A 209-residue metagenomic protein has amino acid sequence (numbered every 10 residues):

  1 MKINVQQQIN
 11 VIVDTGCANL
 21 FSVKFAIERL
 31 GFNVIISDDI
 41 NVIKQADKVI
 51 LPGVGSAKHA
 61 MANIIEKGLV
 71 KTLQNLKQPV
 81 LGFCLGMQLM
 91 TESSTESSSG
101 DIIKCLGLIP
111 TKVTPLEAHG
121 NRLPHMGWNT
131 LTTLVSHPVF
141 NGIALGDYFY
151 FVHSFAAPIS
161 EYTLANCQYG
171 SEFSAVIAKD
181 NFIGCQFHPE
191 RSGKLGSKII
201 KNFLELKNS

Functional and structural regions predicted by a protein language model:
M1-I9: Extreme N-terminus of proteins, especially the signal/transit-peptide cleavage junction and the first residues
I3, N75, P110-S209: Amide-donor transfer/coupling interface in amidating biosynthetic enzymes
N10-F32, P189-R191: N-terminal beta1-alpha1 ligand-phosphate binding loop
R29-I36, A62-I64, T130-L134, N166-Q168: Short gly/ser/thr-rich secondary-structure transition/capping motifs
N33, K48, P79-L81: Structural signature of beta-strand start/N-cap positions in the alpha/beta core of ABC transporter nucleotide-binding
V34-Q45: Short acidic low-complexity segments
I43-G53: Short acidic/histidine-rich motifs immediately flanking catalytic phosphotransfer sites in two-component signaling
G55-G127: Cysteine-nucleophile active-site neighborhood
